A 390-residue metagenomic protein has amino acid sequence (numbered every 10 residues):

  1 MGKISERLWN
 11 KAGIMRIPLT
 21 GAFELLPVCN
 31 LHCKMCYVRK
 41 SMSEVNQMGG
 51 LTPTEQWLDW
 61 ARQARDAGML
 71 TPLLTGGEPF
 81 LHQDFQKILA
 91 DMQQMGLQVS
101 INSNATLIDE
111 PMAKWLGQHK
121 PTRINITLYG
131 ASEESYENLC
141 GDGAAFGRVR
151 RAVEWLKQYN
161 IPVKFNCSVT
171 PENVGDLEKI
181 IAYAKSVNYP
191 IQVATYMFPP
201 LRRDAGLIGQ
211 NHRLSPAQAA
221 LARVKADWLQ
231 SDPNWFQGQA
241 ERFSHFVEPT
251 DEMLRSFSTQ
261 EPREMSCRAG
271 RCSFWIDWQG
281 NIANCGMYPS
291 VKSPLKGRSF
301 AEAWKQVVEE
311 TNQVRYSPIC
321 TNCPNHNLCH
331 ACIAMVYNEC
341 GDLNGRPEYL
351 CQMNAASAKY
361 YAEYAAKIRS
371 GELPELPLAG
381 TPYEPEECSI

Functional and structural regions predicted by a protein language model:
M1-R123, A222-A226: Conserved alpha-helical substructure of the radical SAM core
I14, A22, Y189, A205-I208 (+1 more regions): Accessory C-terminal segments flanking Radical SAM cores
H32, G68-M69, K120, I161-P162 (+3 more regions): Short loop/turn motifs at secondary-structure junctions
S43, L81, D109, E133 (+3 more regions): Generic structural signal for helix capping and beta-alpha/helix-loop junctions
G49-T52, L116, E137, G141 (+1 more regions): Pocket-edge positions in alpha/beta enzyme catalytic cores
T52, Q83, A144, E172-G175 (+1 more regions): Residue-level signal for the nucleotide or nucleotide-sugar donor/cofactor binding architecture
D59-G76, E348-I390: Short Fe-S-cluster ligation motifs
G117, T122, T127-S266, W275-Q279 (+2 more regions): Radical SAM enzyme [4Fe-4S]-AdoMet core and its adjacent flexible, acidic and glycine-rich loops/tails across
